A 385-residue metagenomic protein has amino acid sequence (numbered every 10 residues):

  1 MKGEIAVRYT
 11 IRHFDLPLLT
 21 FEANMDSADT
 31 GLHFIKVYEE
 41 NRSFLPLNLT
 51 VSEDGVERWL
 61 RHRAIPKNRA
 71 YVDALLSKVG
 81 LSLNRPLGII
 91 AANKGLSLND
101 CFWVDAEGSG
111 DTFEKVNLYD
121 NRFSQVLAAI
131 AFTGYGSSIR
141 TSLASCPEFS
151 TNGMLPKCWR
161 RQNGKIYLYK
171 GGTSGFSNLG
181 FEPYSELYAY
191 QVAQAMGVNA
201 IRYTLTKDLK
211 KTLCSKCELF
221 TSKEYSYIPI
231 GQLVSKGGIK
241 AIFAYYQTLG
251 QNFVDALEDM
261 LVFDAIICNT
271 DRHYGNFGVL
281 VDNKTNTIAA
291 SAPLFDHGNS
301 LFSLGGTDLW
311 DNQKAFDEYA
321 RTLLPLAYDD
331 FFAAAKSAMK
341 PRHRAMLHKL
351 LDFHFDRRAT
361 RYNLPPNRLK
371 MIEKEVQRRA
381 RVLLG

Functional and structural regions predicted by a protein language model:
M1-V262, I266-C268, L280-G385: Phosphate/dinucleotide-binding and metal-coordinating scaffold of catalytic cores in nucleotide-dependent enzymes
H273, G278-L280: Conserved protein-kinase catalytic-loop segment immediately C-terminal to the catalytic Asp of the HRD motif
